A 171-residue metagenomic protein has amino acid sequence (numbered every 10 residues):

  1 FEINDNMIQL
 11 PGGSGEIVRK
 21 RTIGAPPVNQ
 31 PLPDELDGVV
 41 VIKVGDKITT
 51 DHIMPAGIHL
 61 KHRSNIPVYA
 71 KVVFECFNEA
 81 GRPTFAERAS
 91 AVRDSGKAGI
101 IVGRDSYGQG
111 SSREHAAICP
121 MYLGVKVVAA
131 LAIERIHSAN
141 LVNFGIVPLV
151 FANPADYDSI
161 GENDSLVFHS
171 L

Functional and structural regions predicted by a protein language model:
F1-L171: Fe-S-dependent hydro-lyases/dehydratases of central metabolism
